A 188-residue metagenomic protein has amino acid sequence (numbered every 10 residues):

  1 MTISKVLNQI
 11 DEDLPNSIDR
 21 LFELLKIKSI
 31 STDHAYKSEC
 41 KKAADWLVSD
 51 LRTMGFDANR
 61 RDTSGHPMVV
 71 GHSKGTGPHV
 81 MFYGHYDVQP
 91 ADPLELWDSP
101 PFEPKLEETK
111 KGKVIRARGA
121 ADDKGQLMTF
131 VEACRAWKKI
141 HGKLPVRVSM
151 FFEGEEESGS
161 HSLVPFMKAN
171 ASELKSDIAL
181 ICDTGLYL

Functional and structural regions predicted by a protein language model:
T2-L94: N-terminal helical capping/dimerization or prosegment-like subdomains of hydrolases acting on amide or phosphate bonds
I27, V70, Y83, R116-R118 (+3 more regions): Short glycine-rich loop/turn motifs that provide flexible caps or phosphate-binding loops at active sites
Y36, G119, E155: Glycine- and other small-residue-rich loops at beta-strand/loop junctions that grip anionic moieties
R60, A117, L180-C182: General beta-strand structural signal in soluble alpha/beta enzymes
D62, E108, D183: Residues at the C-termini of beta-strands that transition into short coil/loop
K74-P78, T109, G185: Short loop segments at secondary-structure junctions
H79-F152: Active-site metal-coordination/substrate-binding segment of hydrolases, especially metallo-dependent peptidases
D123-L188: Acidic/histidine-rich catalytic neighborhood of metal-dependent amide-processing enzymes
